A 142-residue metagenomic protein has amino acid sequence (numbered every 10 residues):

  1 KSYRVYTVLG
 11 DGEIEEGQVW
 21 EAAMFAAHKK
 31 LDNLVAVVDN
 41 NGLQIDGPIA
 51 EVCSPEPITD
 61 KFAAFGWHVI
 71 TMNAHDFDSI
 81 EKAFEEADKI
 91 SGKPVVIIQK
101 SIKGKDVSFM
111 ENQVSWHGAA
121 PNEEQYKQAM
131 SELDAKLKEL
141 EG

Functional and structural regions predicted by a protein language model:
K1-G142: Glycine-rich ThDP/TPP pyrophosphate-binding loop and its adjacent helix/strand module within ThDP-dependent enzymes
